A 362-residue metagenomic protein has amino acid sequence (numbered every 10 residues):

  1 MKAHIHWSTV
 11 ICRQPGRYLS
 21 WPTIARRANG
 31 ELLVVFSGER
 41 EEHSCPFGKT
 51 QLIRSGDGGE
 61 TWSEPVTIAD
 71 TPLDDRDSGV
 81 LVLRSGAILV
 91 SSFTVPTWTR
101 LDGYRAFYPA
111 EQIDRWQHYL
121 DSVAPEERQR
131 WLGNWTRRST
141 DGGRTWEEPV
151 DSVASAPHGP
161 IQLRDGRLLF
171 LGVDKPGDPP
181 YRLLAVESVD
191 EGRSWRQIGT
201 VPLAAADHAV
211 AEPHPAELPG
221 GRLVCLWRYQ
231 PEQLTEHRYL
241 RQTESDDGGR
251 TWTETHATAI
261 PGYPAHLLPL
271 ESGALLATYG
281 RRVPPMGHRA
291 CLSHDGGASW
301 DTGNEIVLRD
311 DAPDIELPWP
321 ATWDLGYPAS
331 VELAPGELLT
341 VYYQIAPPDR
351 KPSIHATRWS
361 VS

Functional and structural regions predicted by a protein language model:
M1-S362: Asp-box/BNR beta-propeller blade signature and adjacent active/binding-site loops in extracellular glycan-interacting
